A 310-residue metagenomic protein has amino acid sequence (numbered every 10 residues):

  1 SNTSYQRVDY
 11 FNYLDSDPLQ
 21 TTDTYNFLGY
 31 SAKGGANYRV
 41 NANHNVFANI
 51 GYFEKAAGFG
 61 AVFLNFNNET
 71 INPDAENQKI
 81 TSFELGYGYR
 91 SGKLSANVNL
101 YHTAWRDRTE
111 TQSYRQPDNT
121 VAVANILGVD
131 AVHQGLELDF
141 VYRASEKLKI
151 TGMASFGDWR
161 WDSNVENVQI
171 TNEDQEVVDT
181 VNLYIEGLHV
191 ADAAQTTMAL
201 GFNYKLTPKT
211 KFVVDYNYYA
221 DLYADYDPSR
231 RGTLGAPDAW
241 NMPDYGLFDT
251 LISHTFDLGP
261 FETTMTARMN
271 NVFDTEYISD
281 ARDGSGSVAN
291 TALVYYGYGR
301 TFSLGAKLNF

Functional and structural regions predicted by a protein language model:
S1-N41, E166: Signature of Gram-negative outer-membrane beta-barrel scaffolds
T3-D9, I50-A56, N65, Y89-S91 (+7 more regions): Transmembrane beta-strands of outer-membrane beta-barrel pores
Q6-V8, H102-A104, I126-P228, K307-N309: Gram-negative outer-membrane beta-barrel transporters
G34-Y38, L85-Y89, L138-Y142, G152 (+6 more regions): Residues on the lipid-exposed face of transmembrane beta-strands in outer-membrane beta-barrel proteins
R39, N45-F47, G51, E76-G128 (+6 more regions): Membrane-embedded beta-barrel scaffold of Gram-negative outer-membrane proteins
N43-V46, K93-A96, K147-I150, P208-F212 (+2 more regions): Repeated loop/turn-to-beta-strand initiation elements of outer-membrane beta-barrel proteins
E54, Y219-S229, H254-F310: C-terminal beta-signal and adjacent terminal beta-strands/loops of Gram-negative outer-membrane beta-barrel proteins
D192-D257, F273-D274, I278-D283: C-terminal beta-barrel architecture of Gram-negative outer-membrane proteins
